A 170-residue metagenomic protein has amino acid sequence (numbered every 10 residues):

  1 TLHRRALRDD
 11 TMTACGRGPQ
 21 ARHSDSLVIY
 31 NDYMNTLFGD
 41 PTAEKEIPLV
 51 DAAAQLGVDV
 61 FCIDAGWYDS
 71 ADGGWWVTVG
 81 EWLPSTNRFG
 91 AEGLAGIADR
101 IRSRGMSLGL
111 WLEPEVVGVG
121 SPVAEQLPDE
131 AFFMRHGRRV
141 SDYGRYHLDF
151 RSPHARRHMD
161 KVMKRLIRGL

Functional and structural regions predicted by a protein language model:
L2-A21, N31, V58-A65, F89-S141: Glycine-rich, aromatic-flanked loop segments that form ligand/cofactor-binding clefts across common enzyme folds
H23-L37: Boundary/entry segment of secreted carbohydrate-active catalytic domains
L27, G39, S85, S107-G109 (+1 more regions): Active-site-adjacent "subsite" loops/lids of carbohydrate-active enzymes
T36-L37, W67-D69, V116-V117: Solvent-exposed loop/turn segments at secondary-structure junctions within structured extracellular/periplasmic domains
P41-P48, E81-G90, H154-H158: Alpha-helix N-cap and loop-to-helix initiation/capping positions
K45-S70, G169-L170: Catalytic domains of carbohydrate-active enzymes, especially glycoside hydrolases
E46-D51, L94-A98, M163-I167: Generic structural signal for well-ordered alpha-helices, preferentially at hydrophobic/aromatic core positions
A71-S85: Surface-exposed, active-site-proximal loop segments in enzymatic domains
